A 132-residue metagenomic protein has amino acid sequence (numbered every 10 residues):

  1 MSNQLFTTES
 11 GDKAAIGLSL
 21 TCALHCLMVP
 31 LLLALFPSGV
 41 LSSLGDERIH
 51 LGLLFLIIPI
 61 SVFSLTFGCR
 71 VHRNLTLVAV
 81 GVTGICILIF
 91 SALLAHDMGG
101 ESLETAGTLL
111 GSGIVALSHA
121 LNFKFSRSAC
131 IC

Functional and structural regions predicted by a protein language model:
M1-K13, G39, S43-C132: Secretory/periplasmic and organellar redox-cofactor proteins
A14-P37, R127: Functional transmembrane helices that embed catalytic/metal-coordinating motifs
